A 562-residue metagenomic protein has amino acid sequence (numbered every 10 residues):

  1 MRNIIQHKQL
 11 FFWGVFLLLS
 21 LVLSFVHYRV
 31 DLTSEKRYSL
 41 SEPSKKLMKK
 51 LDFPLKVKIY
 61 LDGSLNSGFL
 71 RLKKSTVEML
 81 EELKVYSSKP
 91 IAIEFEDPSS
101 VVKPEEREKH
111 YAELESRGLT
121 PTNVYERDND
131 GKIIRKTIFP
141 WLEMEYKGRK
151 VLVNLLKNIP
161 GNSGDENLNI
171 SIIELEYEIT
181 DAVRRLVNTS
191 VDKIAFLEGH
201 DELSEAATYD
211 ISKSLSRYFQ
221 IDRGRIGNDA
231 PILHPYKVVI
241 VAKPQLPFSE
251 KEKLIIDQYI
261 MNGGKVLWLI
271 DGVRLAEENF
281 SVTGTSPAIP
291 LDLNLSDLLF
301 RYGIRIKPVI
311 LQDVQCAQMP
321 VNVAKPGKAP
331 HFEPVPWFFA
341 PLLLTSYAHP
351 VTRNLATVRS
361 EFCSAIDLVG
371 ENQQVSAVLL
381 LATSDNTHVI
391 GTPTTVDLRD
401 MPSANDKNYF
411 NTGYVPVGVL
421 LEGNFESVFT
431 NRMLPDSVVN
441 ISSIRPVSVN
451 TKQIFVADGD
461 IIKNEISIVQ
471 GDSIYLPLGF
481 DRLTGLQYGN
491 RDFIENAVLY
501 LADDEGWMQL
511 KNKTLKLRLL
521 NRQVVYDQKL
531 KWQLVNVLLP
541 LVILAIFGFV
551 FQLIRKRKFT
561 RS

Functional and structural regions predicted by a protein language model:
R2-S562: Short, surface-exposed patches at the edges or C-terminal ends of soluble domains, predominantly
